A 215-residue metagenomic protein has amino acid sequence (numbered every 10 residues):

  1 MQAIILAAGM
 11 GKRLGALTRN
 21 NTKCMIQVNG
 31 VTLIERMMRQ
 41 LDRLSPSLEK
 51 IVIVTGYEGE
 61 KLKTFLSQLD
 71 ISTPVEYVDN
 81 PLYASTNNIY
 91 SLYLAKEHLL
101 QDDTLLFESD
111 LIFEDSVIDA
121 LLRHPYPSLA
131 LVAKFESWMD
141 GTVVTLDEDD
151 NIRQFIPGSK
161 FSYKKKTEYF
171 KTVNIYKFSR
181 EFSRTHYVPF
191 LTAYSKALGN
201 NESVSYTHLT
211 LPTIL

Functional and structural regions predicted by a protein language model:
M1-R19: N-terminal nucleotide-binding beta1-loop-alpha1 segment
Q2-I5, V31-D102: Conserved N-terminal catalytic core of the sugar/cofactor nucleotidyltransferase
M10, D110-L111: Active-site metal-binding loops of divalent metal-dependent hydrolases
K23-L33: Short catalytic helix/loop segments, enriched in acidic residues and glycine and frequently bearing histidine
D102-D110: Short beta-strand-to-loop acidic/aromatic patch adjacent to the donor-nucleotide binding site
E114-Y194: Conserved core of the sugar-phosphate nucleotidyltransferase
A197-S205: An accessory alpha-helical subdomain
H208-L215: Single conserved hydrophobic/aromatic residue that forms the stacking wall/gate of nucleotide- or nucleobase-binding
